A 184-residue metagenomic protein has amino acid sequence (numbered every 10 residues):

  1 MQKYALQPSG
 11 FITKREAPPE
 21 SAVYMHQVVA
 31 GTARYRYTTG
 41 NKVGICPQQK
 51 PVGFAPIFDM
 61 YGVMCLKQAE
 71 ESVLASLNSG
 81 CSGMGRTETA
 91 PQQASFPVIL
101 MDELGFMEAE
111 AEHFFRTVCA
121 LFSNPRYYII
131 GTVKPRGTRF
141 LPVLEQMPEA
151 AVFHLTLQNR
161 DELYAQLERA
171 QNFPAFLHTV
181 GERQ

Functional and structural regions predicted by a protein language model:
M1, A5, L66-A69, V73 (+1 more regions): Hydrophobic, Leu/Ile/Phe/Ala-enriched alpha-helical segments that form helix-helix packing faces
Q2-Q49: N-terminal phosphate/diphosphate-binding loop that engages ATP/GTP or pyrophosphate donors across diverse enzyme folds
K3-Y4, Q92-Q93, N124: Alpha-helix C-cap/termination motif
P8-G10, L100, V152-H154: Conserved beta-strand scaffold positions in the cores of enzyme catalytic domains, especially in NTP/NDP-utilizing
P8-S9, F96-V98, Y128-I130: Residue-level preference for the first positions of well-ordered beta-strands
E20-A22, S95, E149: A structure-centric signal for secondary-structure junctions around beta-strands
I45-H113, C119: Phosphate-binding/switch loop-helix module in NTP-utilizing enzymes
L74, G105-R183: Replace "adjacent to P-loop NTPase cores in ATP/GTP-dependent enzymes" with "adjacent to NTP-binding cores
